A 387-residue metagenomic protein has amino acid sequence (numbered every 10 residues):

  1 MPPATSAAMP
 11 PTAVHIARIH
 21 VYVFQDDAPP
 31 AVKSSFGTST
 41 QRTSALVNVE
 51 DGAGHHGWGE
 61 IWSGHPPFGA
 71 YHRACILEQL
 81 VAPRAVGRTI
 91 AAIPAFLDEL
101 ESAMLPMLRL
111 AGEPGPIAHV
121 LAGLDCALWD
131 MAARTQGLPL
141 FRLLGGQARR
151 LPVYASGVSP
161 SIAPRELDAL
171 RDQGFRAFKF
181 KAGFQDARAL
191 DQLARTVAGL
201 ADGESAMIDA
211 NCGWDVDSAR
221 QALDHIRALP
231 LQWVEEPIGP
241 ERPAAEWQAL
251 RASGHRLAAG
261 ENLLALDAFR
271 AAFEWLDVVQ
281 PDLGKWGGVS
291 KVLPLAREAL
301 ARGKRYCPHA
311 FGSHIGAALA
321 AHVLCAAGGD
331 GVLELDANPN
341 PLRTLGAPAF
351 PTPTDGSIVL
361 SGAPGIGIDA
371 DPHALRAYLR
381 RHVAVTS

Functional and structural regions predicted by a protein language model:
P2-P3, M9-W58, W62-P66, L342-T344: Structured beta-strand/loop patches that form or line metal/cofactor-binding pockets in enzymes
A13, R18, E50-T135: Metal- or metallocofactor-binding catalytic centers and their adjacent structured scaffolds across diverse enzyme
I16, V47, G54, L124 (+8 more regions): Conserved, mostly hydrophobic/aromatic
I61, A155-V158, F180-A182, I208-C212 (+6 more regions): A cross-domain feature marking catalytic cores of carbohydrate-active enzymes and several ubiquitous metabolic/repair
R142-S253: Metal-dependent enolase-superfamily TIM-barrel catalytic cores that perform enediolate-based chemistry
P230, E241-R256, L263-S357, S361-P364 (+1 more regions): Shared catalytic-loop signature of beta/alpha-barrel
I366-S387: Extended hydrophobic packing segments that form well-structured cores
